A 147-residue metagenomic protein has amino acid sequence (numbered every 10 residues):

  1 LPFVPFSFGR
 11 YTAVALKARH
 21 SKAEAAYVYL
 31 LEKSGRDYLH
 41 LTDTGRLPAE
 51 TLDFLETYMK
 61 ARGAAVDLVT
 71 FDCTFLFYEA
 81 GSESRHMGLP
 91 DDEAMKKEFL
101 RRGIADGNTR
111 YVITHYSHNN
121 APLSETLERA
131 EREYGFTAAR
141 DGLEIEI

Functional and structural regions predicted by a protein language model:
L1-T57, A61, G142-I147: Core dinuclear metal-dependent hydrolase active-site scaffold
P48-L143: Cap/insert and terminal regions of metallo-dependent hydrolase folds
